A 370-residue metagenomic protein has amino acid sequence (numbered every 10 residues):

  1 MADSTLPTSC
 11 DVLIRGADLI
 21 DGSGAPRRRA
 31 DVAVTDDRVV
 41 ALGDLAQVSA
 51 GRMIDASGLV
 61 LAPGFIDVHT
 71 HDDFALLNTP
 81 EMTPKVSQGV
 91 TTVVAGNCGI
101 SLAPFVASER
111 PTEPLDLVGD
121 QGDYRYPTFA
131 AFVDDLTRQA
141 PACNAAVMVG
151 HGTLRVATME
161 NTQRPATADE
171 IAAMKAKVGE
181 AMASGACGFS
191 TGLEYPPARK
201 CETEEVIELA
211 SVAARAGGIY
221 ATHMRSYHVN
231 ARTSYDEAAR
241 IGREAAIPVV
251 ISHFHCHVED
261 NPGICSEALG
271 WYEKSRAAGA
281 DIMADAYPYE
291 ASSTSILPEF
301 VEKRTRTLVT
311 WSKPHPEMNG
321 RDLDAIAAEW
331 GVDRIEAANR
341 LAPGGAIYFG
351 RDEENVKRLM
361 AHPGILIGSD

Functional and structural regions predicted by a protein language model:
A2-L13, D18-G64, T79: Histidine-rich, glycine-flanked metal-binding segment
T8-C10, S49-G51, S57-P63, Q88-T91 (+6 more regions): Short coil/turn connectors at secondary-structure junctions
A17, V32, D37, G58 (+8 more regions): Divalent metal-coordination and catalytic microenvironments
A56-Y124: Metal-associated gating/positioning segment near the N- to mid-region
G64-T70, V93-A95, A145-V149, F189-T191 (+4 more regions): Hydrophobic faces of well-ordered beta-strands that scaffold small-molecule active sites in alpha/beta enzyme cores
H69, L193-R199, M224-V229, F254-N261 (+1 more regions): Conserved short loop/turn motifs at secondary-structure junctions
C98-F105, V118-E237, I241-E244: Hydrophobic, small-residue-rich alpha-helical packing segments that form membrane-like cores
P104-R125, A130-V133, P141, G152-D169 (+2 more regions): Polyanionic/metal-chelating signatures
